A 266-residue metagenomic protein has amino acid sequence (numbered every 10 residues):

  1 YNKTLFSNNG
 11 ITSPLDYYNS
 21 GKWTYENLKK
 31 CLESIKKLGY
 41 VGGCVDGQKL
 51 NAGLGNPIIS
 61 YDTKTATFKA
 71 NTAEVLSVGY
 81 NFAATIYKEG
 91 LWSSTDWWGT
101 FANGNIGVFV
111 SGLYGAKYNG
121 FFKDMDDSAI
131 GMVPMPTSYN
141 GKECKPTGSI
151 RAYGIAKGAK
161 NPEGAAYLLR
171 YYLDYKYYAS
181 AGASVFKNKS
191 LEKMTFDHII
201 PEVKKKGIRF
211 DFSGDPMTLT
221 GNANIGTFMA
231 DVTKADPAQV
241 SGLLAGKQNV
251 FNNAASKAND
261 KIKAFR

Functional and structural regions predicted by a protein language model:
Y1-F6, G39, K142-P146, F212: A structural signal for short loop-to-beta-strand junctions that line the ligand-binding cleft of periplasmic/secreted
T4-Y18: Aromatic-glycine-rich donor-binding/catalytic loop that engages nucleotide-sugar donors across glycosyltransferases
F6, K29-S34, T95-F109: Short helices/loops that flank or line small-molecule/ion binding pockets
S7, T24-K69: Extracytoplasmic/periplasmic solute-binding protein
Y18-S20, I58-V78, D124, T137-C144: Short, solvent-exposed loop/beta-turn-alpha elements that line the ligand-binding surface or hinge of extracytoplasmic
K29-L32, T63-D96: Glycine-centered hinge/linker elements that transmit conformational signals in sensory and ligand-binding systems
F122-N188: Extracytoplasmic/periplasmic substrate-recognition and gating elements
P162-E163, K176-R266: Conserved C-terminal helix/tail region of periplasmic/extracytoplasmic solute-binding proteins
